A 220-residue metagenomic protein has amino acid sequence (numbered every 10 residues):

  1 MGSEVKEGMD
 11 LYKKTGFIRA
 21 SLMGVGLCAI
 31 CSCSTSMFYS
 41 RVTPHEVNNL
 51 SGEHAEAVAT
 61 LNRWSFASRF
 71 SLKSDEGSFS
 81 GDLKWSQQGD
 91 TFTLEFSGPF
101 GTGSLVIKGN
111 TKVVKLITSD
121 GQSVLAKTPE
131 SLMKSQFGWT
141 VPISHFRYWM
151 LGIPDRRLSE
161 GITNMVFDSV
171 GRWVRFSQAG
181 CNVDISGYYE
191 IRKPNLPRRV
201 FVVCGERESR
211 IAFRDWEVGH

Functional and structural regions predicted by a protein language model:
G2-C33: Sec-dependent bacterial lipoprotein signal peptides
C28-L50: Bacterial Sec signal peptide processing site at the extreme N-terminus
E56-D75: A short, Trp-centered hydrophobic/proline-enriched beta-strand micro-motif
R69-K84, G89: An N-terminal domain-cap segment
S74-S78, P99-S104, G205-E208: Solvent-exposed loop/turn segments connecting transmembrane beta-strands in outer-membrane beta-barrel proteins
T91-T140: An acidic-aromatic
S131-G161, S169-V170: Solvent-exposed helix/loop surface patches that form functional interfaces
G152-H220: Gly/Pro-enriched, hydrophobic low-complexity segments that function as extracytoplasmic propeptides/linkers
